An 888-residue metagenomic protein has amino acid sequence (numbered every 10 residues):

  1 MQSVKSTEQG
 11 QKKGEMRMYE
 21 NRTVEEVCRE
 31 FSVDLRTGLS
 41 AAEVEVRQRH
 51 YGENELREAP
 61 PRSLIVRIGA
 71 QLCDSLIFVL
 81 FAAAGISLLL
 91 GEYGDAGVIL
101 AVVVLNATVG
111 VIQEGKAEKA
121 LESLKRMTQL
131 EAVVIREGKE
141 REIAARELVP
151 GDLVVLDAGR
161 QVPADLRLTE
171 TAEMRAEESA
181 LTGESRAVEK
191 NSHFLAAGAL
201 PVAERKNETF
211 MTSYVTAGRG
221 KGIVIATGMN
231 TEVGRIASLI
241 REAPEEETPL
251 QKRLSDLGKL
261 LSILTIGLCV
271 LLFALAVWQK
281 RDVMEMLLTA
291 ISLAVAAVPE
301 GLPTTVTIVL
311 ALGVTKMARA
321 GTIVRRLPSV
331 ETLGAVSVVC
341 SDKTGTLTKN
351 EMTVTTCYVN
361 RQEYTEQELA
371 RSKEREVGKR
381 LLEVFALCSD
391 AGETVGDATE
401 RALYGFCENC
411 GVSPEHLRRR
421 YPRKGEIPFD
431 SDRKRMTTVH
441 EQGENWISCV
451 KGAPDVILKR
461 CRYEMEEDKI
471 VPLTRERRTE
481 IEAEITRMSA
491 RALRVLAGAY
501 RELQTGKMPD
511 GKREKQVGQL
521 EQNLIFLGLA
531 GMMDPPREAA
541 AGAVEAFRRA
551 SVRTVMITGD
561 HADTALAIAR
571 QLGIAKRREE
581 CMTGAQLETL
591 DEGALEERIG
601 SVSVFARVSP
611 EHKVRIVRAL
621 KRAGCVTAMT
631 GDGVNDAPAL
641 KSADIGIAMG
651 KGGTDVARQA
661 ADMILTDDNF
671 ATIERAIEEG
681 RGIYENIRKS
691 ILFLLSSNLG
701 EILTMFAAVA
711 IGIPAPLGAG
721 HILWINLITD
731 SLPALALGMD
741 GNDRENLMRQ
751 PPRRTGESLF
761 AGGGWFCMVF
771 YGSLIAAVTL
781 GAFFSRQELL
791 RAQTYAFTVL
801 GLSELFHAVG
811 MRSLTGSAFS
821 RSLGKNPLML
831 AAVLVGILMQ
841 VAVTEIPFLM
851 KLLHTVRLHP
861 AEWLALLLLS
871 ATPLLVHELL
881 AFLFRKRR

Functional and structural regions predicted by a protein language model:
M1-S6, G10-M748, S773, F784 (+2 more regions): Conserved cytosolic headpiece of P-type ATPases
T729, I775-A776, T794-A808: Generic alpha-helical transmembrane segments
P752-G772, L790-R791, Y795: Membrane-water interface at loop-to-transmembrane-helix junctions
F783-L789: Long hydrophobic segments that form regular secondary structure
M811: A C-terminal functional module that forms or caps the active site or interfaces directly with catalytic machinery
